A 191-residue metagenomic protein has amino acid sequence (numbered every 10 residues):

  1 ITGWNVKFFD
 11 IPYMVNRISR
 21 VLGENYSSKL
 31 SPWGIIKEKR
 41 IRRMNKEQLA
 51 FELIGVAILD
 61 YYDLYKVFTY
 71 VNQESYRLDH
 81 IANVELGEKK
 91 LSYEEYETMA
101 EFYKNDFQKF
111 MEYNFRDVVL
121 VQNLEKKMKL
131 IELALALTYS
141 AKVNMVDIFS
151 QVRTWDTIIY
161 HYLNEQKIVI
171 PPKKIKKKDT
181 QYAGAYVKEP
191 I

Functional and structural regions predicted by a protein language model:
I1-Y13: Proline-aspartate-enriched helix->loop->beta-strand connector
W4-V6, Y62, L135-T138: Acidic carboxylate-rich catalytic motifs and surrounding loops in phosphoryl-/glycosyl-chemistry enzymes
V6, E95-Y96, K176: Residue-level "edge-of-site" marker
I11, R20, N25-V118: Active-site-proximal helix-loop-helix substrate-binding element of RNase H-like nuclease domains
N16: Glycine-rich loop at the start of a catalytic domain that most often binds anionic cofactors/ligands
A100-I191: Common nucleic-acid-contacting/processivity interface regions adjacent to the catalytic cores of nucleic-acid enzymes
